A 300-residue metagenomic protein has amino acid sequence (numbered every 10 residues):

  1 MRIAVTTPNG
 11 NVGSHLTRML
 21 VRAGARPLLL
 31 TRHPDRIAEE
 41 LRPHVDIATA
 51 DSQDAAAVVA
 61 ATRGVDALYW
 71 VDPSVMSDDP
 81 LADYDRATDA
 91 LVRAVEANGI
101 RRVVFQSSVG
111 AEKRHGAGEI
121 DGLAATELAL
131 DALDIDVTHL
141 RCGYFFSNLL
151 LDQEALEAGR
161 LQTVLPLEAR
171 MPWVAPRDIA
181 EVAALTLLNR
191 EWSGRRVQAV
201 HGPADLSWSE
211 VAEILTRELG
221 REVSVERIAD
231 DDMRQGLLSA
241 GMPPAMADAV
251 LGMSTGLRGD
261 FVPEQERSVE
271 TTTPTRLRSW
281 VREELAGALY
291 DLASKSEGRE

Functional and structural regions predicted by a protein language model:
M1-E40, Q53-A56, R63, W70-D83 (+4 more regions): Oxidoreductase cofactor-interface core, primarily capturing Rossmann-like NAD(P)-dependent enzymes
A50: Cofactor-binding loops of NAD(P)H-dependent oxidoreductases, dominated by short-chain dehydrogenase/reductases
R227: NAD(P)-dinucleotide binding in Rossmann-like oxidoreductases
D230-E300: A hydrophobic C-terminal alpha-helical subdomain
